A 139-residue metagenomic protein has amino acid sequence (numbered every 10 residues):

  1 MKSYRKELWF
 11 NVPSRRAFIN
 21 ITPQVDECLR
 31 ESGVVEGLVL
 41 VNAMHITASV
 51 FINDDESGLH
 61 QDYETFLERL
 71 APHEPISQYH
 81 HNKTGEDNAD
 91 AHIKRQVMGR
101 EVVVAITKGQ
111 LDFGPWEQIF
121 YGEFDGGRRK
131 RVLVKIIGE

Functional and structural regions predicted by a protein language model:
M1-E139: Active-site histidine-anchored catalytic micro-motif
